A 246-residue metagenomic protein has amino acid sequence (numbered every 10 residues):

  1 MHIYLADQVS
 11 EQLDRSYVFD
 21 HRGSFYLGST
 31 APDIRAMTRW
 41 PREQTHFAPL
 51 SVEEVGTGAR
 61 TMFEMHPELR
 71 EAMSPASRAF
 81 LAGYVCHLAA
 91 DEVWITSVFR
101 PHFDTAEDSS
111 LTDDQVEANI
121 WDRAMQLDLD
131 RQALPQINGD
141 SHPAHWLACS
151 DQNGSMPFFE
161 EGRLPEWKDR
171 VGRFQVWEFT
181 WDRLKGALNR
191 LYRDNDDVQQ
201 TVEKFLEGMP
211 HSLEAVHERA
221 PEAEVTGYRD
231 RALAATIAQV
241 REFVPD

Functional and structural regions predicted by a protein language model:
M1-D246: N-terminal leader/auxiliary helical segments
